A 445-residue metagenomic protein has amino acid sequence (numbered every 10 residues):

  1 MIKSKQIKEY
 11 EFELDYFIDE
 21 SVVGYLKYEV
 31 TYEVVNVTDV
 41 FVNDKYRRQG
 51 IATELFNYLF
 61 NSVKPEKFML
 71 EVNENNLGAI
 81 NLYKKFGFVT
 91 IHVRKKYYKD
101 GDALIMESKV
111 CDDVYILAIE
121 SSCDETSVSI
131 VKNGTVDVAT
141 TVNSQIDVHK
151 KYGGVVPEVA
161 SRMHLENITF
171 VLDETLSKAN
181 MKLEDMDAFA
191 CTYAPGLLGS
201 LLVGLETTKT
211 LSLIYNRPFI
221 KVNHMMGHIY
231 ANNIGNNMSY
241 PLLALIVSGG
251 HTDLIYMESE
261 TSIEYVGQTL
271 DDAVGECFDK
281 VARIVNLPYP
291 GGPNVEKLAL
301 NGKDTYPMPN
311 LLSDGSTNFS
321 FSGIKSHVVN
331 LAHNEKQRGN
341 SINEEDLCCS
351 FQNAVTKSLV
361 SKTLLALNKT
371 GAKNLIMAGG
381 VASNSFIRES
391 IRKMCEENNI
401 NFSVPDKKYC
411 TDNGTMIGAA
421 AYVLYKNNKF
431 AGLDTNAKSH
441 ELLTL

Functional and structural regions predicted by a protein language model:
M1-K45, F56-Y58, S62, H92 (+1 more regions): Acetyl-CoA-dependent GNAT
L14-D15, T31, N73-L77, F86 (+2 more regions): C-terminal "cap" of GNAT-fold acetyltransferases
V42, R48-S62, L77-K85: Conserved acetyl-CoA-binding loop-helix of GNAT-fold acetyltransferases
S62-E74: Conserved GNAT acetyl-CoA-binding A-motif
V114, V222-L243, A420: Conserved phosphate-binding catalytic cores of ATP/NTP-utilizing and phosphoryl-transfer enzymes
Y115-D185, C191-P195, H228: N-terminal beta-alpha supersecondary unit
K182, K297-L375, N384-N398, Y425-N428 (+1 more regions): A contiguous, well-structured pocket-lining segment that forms one wall/lid of small-molecule binding clefts in soluble
K221-V222, L375, R392-M416: Conserved phosphate-binding/catalytic loops in two-lobed NTP-binding clefts
